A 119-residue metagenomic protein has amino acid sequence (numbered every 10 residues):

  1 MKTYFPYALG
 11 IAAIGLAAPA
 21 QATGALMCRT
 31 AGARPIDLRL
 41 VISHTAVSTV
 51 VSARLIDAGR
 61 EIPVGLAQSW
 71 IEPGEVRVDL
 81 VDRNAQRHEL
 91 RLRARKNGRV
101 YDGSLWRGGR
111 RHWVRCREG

Functional and structural regions predicted by a protein language model:
M1, Q21-G24: Absolute protein N-terminus
M1-A8: Bacterial N-terminal signal peptides that target proteins for export
A17-P19: N-terminal signal peptide c-region/cleavage motif recognized by signal peptidases
G24-L90, G103-G119: Central antiparallel beta-sheet cores of small beta-barrel/beta-sandwich binding domains
R95-S104: Low-complexity, intrinsically disordered Gly/Pro/Thr-rich segments
